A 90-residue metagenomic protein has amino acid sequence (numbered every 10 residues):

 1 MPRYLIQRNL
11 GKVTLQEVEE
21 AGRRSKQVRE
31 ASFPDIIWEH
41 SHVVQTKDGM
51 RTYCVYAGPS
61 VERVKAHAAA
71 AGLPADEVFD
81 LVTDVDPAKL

Functional and structural regions predicted by a protein language model:
M1-F33, I37-E39, T46, V61-H67 (+1 more regions): Short S/T/G/P-rich N-terminal loop/turn motif that feeds into the first structured element of a domain
M50-Y53: Short active-site oxyanion
V55-A57: Short hydrophobic/aromatic beta-strand micro-patches that form the beta-sheet surface supporting nucleotide- or nucleic
L73-V85: Conserved short beta-strand edge segments in small beta-sheet-based binding/regulatory domains
